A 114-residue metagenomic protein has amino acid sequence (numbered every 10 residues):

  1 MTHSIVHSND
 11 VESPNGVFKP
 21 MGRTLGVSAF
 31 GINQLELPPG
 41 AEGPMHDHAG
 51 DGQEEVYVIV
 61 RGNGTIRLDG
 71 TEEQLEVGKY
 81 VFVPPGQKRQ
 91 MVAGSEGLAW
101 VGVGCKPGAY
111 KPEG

Functional and structural regions predicted by a protein language model:
M1-G31, P38-P39, M45, K111-G114: A short, N-terminal "cap"/entry segment at the start of jelly-roll beta-barrel domains of the cupin/DSBH fold
H3, E12, Q90-G114: Double-stranded beta-helix
Q34-L37, A49-I66: Short, conserved beta-strand element in jelly-roll/cupin
M45, I66-R67, V83, R89-S95: Short beta-strand His + acidic residue motifs that chelate non-heme Fe in jelly-roll/DSBH and cupin folds
V56, N63-T65, E72, K88 (+1 more regions): Structural motif
G70-P85: Short acidic-glycine-tyrosine-enriched beta hairpin
